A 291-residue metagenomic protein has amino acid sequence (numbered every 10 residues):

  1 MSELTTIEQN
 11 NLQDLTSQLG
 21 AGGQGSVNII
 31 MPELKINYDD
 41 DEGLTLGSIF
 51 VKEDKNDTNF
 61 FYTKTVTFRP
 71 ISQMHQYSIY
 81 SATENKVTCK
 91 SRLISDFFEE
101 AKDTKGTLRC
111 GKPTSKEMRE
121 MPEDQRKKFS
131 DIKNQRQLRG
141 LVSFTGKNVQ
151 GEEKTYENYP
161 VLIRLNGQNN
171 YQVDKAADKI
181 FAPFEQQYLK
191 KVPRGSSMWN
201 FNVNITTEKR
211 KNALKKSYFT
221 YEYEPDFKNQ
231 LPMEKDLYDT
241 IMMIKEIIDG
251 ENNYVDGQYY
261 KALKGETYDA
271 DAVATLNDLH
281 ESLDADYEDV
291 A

Functional and structural regions predicted by a protein language model:
S2-P160, K216-Y218, D278, S282-A291: OB-fold ssDNA-binding interfaces and closely related basic DNA-contact patches used across DNA replication/repair
L15-Q18, I180-P183, Q187, T275: Charge-rich, solvent-exposed alpha-helical interaction surfaces
K90, S95-A101, C110-G111, K216-A291: Long, highly charged low-complexity segments enriched in Glu/Asp and Lys/Arg with interspersed Ser/Thr
Q137-Q230: Extended serine/threonine-enriched, polar tracts that run as long, contiguous segments within proteins
